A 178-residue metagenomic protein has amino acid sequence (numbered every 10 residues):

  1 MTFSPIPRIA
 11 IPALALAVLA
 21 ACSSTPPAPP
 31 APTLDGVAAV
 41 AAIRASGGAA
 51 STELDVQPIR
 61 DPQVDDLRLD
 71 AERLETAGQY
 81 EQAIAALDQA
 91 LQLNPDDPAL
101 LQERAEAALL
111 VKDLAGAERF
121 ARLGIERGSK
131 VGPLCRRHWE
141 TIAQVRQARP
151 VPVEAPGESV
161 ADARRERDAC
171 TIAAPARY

Functional and structural regions predicted by a protein language model:
M1-C22: Sec-dependent bacterial lipoprotein signal peptides
L16-A41: Bacterial Sec signal peptide processing site at the extreme N-terminus
P30, W139-Y178: Terminal, low-structured helical/coil segments at or just beyond the last alpha-helical repeat
